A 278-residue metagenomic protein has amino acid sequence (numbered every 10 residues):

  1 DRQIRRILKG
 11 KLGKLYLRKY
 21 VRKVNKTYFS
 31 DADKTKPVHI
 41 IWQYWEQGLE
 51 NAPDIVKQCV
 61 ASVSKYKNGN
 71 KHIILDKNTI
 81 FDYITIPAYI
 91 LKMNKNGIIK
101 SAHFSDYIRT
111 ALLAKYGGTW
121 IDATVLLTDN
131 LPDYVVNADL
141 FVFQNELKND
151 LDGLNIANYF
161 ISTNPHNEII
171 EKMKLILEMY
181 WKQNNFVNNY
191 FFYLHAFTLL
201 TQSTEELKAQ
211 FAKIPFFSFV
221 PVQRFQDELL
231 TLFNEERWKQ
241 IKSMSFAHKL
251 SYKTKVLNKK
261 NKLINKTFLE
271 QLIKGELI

Functional and structural regions predicted by a protein language model:
D1-S105, A123-I278: Glycosyltransferase-associated regions of secretory-pathway enzymes, highlighting luminal stem/catalytic domains
Y107-Y116: Small-residue hinge/turn detector
Y116, I121-D122: Active-site acidic Asp-centered loop
